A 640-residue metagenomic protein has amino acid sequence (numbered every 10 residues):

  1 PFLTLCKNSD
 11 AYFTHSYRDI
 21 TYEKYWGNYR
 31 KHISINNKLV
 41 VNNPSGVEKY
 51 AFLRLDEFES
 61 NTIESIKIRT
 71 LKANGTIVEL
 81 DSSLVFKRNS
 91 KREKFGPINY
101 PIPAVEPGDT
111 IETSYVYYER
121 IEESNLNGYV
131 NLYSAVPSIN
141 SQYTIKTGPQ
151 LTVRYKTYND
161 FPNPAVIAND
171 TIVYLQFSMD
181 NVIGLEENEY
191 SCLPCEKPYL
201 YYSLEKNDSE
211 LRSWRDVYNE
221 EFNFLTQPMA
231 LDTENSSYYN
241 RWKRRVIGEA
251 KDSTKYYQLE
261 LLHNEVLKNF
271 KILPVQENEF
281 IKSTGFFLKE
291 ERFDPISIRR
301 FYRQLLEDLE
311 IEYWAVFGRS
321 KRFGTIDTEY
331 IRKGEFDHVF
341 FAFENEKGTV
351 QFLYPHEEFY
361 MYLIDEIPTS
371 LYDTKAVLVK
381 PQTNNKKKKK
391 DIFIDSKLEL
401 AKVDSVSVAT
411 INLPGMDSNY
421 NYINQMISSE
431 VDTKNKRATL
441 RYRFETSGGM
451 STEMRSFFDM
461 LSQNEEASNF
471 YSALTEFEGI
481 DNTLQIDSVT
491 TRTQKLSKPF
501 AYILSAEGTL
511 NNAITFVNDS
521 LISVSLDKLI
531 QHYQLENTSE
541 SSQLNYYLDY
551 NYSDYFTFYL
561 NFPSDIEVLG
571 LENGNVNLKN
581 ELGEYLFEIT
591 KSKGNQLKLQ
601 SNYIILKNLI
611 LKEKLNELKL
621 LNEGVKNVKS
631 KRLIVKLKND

Functional and structural regions predicted by a protein language model:
P1-D640: A sensor for short, sequence-defined functional sites
